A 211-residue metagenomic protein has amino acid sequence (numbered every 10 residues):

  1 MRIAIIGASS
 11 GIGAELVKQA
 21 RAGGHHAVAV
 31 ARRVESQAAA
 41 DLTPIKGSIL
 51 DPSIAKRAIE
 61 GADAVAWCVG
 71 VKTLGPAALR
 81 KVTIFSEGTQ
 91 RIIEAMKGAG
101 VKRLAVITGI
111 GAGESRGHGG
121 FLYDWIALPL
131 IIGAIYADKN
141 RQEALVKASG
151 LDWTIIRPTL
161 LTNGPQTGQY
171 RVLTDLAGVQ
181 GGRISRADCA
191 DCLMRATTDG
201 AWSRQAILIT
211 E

Functional and structural regions predicted by a protein language model:
I3-G23: N-terminal Rossmann NAD(P)H-binding glycine-rich loop of SDR-like oxidoreductase domains
A4, V28, T154: Conserved beta-strand positions in the Rossmann-like core of class I SAM-dependent methyltransferases
V28, R32-V34, P76, E87 (+2 more regions): Conserved Rossmann-fold NAD(P)-dependent oxidoreductase catalytic core, especially the SDR/UDP-sugar
E35-R91, A95-G98, T198-A201: NAD(P)H-binding glycine-rich loop region in Rossmannoid oxidoreductase-like domains and their noncatalytic homologs
R116, P165-Y170, A196-Q205: Glycine/proline-rich active-site loop of Rossmann-fold NAD(P)-dependent oxidoreductases
E143-P165: Conserved beta-loop-beta element that borders a ligand/cofactor-binding pocket
I156, I184-M194, Q205: Substrate-positioning beta->alpha
